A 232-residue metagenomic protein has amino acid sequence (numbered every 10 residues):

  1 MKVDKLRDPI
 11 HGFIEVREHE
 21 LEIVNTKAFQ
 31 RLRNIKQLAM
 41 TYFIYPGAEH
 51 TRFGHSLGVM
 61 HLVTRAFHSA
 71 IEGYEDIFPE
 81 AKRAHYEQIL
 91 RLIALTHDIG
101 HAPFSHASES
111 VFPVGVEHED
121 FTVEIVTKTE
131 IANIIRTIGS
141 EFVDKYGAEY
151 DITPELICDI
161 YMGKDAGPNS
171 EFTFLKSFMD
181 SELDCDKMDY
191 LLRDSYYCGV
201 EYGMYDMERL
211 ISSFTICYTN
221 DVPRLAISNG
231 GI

Functional and structural regions predicted by a protein language model:
M1-K36, M40-L92, G100-I232: Sequence-structural signature of the catalytic-core scaffold of metal-dependent phosphohydrolases that act on
